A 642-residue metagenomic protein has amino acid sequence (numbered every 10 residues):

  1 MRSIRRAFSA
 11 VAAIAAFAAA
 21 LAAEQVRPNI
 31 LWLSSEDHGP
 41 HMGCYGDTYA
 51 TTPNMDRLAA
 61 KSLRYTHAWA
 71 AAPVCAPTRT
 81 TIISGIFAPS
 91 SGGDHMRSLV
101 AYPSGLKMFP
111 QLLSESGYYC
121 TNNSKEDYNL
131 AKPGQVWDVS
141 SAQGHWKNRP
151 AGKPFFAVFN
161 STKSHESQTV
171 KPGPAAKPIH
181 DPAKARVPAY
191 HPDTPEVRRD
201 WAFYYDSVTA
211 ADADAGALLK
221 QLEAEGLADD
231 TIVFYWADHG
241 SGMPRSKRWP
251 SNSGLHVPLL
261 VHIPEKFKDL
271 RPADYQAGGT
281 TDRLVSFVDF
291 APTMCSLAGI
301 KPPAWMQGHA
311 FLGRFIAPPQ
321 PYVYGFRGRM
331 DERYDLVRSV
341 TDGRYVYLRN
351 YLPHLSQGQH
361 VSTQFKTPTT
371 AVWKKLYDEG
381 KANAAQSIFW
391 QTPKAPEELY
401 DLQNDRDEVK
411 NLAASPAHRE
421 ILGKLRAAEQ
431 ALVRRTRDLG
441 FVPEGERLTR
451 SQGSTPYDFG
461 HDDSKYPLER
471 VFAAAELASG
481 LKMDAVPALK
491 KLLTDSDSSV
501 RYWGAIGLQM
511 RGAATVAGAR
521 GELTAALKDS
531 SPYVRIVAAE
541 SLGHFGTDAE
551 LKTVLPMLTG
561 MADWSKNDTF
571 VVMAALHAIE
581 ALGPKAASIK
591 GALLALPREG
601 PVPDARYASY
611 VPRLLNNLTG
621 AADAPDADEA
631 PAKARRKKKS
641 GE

Functional and structural regions predicted by a protein language model:
M1-V11: Bacterial N-terminal signal peptides that target proteins for export
R2, A16-Q391, R406-A427, R635-K638 (+1 more regions): Formylglycine-dependent sulfatase
S9-A22, G521, S588: Short stretches within intrinsically disordered, low-complexity N-terminal or propeptide regions
Q25-P28, S35, R64, K381-P396 (+3 more regions): Long, internal low-complexity/basic segments
